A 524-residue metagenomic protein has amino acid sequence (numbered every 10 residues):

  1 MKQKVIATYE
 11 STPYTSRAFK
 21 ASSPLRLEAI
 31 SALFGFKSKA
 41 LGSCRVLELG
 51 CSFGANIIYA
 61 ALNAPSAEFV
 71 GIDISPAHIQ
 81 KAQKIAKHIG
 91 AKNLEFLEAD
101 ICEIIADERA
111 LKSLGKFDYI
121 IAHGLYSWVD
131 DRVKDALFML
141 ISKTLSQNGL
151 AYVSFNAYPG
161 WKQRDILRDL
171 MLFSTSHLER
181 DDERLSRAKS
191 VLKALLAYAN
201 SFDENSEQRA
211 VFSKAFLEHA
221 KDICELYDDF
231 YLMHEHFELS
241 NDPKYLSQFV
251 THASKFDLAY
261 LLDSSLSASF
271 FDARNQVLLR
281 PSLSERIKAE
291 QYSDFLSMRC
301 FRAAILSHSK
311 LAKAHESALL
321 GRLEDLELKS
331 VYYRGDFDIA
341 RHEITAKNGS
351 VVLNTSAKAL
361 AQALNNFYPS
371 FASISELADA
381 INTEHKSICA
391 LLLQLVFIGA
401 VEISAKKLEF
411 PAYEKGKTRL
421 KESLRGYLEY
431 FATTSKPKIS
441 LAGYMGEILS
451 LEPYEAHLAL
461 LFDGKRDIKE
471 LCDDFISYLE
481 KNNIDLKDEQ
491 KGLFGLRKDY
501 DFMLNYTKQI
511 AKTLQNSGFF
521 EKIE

Functional and structural regions predicted by a protein language model:
S11, T15-S43: Conserved alpha-helix/loop element of class I SAM-dependent methyltransferases that forms part of the SAM/SAH-binding
F53-S66: Conserved SAM-binding loop of SAM-dependent methyltransferases across substrates and taxa, primarily the Class I
S75: Conserved SAM/SAH-binding beta-strand->alpha-helix loop
G90-I104: Conserved SAM-binding strand-loop segment of SAM-dependent methyltransferases
D107-I120: A short acidic, Gly/Pro-enriched loop at the edge of an enzyme's catalytic core that lines a small-molecule cofactor
D135-Q147: A short glycine-rich, Lys/Arg-flanked "PGG" loop and its adjoining helix->strand segment in the class I
V153-E179, L195-S201, Q208: Conserved class I S-adenosyl-L-methionine
F271-S282, R286-S309, A346-E524: Long, charge-rich, low-complexity alpha-helical segments
